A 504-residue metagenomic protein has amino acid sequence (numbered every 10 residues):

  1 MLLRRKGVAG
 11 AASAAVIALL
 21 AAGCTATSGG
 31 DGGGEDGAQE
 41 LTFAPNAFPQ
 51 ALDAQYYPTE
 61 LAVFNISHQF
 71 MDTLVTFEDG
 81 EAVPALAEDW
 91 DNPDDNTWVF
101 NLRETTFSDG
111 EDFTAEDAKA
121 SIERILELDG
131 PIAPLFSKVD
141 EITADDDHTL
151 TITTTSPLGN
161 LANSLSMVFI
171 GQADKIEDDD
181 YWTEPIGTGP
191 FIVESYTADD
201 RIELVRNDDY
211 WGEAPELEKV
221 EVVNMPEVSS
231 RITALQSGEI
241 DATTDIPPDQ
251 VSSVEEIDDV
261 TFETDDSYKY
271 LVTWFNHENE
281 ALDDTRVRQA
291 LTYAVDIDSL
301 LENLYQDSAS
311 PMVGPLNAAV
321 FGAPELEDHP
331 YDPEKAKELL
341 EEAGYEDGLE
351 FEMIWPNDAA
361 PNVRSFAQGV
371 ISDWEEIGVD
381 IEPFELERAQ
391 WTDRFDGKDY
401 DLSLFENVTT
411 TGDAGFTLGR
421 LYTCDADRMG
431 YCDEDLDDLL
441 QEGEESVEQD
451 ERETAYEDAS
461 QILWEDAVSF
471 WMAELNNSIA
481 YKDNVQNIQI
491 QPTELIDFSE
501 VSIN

Functional and structural regions predicted by a protein language model:
L19, V295-V320, N362-G369, W391-N504: Detector for C-terminal structural segments
A44-P93, I186: N-terminal lobe/hinge region of extracytoplasmic solute-binding protein
G80, L165-A214, K219, E334: Gly/Pro-rich hinge or "lid" segments in bacterial periplasmic/extracellular proteins
E88-D129, D145, T151: Aromatic- and charge-enriched surface segment that lines or borders ligand/interaction sites
D91-P93, T97, P134-D174, S195-T197: Surface-exposed binding/hinge segments that line and control ligand-binding clefts or catalytic entry sites
A115-S121, D147-T153, G189-P190, L217-K219 (+4 more regions): Alpha-helical secondary-structure segments
D208-S253: Ligand-site clamp/hinge motif
S310-E342, A360-R364: Structural transition elements
